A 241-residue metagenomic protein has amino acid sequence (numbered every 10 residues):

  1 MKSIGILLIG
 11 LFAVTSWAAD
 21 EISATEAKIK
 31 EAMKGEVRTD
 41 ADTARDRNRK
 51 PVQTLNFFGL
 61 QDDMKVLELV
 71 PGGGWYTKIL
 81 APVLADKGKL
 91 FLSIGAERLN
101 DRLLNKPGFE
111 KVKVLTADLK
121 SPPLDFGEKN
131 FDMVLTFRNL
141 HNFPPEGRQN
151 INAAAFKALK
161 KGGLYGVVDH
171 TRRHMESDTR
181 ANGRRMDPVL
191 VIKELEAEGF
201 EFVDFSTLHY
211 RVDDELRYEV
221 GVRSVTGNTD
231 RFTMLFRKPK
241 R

Functional and structural regions predicted by a protein language model:
K28-F57, Q61: Class I SAM-dependent methyltransferase Rossmann-like catalytic core, especially the SAM/SAH-binding loop
D62-G72: Conserved class I S-adenosyl-L-methionine
G73-A85: Conserved SAM-binding loop of SAM-dependent methyltransferases across substrates and taxa, primarily the Class I
A81-P82, Q149-K161: A short glycine-rich, Lys/Arg-flanked "PGG" loop and its adjoining helix->strand segment in the class I
L124-V134: A short acidic, Gly/Pro-enriched loop at the edge of an enzyme's catalytic core that lines a small-molecule cofactor
G162-T171: Conserved beta-strand signature within the Rossmann-like core of class I S-adenosyl-L-methionine
D178-F205: Conserved Class I S-adenosyl-L-methionine
D214-R241: Core SAM-dependent methyltransferase catalytic element
